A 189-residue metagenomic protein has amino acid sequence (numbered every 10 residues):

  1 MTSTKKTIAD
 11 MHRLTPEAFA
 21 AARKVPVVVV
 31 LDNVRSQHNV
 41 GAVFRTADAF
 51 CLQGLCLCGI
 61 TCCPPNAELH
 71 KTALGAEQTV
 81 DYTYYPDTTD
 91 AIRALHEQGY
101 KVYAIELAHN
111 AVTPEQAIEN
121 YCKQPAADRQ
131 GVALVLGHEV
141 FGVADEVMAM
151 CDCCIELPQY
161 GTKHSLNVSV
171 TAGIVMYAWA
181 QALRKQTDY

Functional and structural regions predicted by a protein language model:
M1-Y189: Post-transcriptional modification and biogenesis factors for structured RNAs of the translation apparatus
